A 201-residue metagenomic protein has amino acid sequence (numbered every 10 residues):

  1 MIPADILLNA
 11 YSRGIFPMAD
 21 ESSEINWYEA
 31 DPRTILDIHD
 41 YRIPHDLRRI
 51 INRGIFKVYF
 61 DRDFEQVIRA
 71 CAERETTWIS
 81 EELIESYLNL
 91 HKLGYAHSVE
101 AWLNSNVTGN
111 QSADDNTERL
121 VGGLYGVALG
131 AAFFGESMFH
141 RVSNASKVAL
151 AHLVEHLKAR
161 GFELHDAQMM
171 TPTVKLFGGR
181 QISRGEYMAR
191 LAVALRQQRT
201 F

Functional and structural regions predicted by a protein language model:
M1-F201: N-acyltransferase acceptor-side catalytic subdomain
